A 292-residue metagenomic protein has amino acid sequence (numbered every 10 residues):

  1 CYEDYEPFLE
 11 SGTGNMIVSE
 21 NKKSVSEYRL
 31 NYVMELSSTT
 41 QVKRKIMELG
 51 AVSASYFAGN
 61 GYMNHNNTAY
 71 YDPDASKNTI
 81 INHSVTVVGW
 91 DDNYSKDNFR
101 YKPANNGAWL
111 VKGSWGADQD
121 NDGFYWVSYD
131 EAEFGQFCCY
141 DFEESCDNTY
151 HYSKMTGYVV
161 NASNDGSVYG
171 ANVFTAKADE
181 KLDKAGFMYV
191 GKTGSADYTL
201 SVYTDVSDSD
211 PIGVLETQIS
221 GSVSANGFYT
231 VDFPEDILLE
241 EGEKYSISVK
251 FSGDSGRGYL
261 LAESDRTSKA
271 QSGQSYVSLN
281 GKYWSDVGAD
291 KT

Functional and structural regions predicted by a protein language model:
C1-A108, K112, G116-K192, V223-A225 (+1 more regions): Predominantly the structural core of cysteine protease catalytic domains
D4, W90, S114, D205 (+2 more regions): Small disulfide-bonded, cysteine-rich extracellular recognition modules and tandem repeats
E6, G12, S207, D265-T267 (+1 more regions): Intrinsically disordered, low-complexity regions of eukaryotic proteins
Y129-E133, S222, S264-T267, K291: A short, sequence-level motif marking secondary-structure junctions
Q136-C146, Y229-F233, S275-Y283: Short, surface-exposed secondary-structure junctions/capping segments
G170-N172, D265-T292: PGST-rich, cysteine-poor low-complexity/disordered linker and tail segments that act as flexible spacers
T193-S275: Aromatic- and Gly/Pro-enriched, solvent-exposed loop/edge beta-strand patches characteristic of beta-rich domains
